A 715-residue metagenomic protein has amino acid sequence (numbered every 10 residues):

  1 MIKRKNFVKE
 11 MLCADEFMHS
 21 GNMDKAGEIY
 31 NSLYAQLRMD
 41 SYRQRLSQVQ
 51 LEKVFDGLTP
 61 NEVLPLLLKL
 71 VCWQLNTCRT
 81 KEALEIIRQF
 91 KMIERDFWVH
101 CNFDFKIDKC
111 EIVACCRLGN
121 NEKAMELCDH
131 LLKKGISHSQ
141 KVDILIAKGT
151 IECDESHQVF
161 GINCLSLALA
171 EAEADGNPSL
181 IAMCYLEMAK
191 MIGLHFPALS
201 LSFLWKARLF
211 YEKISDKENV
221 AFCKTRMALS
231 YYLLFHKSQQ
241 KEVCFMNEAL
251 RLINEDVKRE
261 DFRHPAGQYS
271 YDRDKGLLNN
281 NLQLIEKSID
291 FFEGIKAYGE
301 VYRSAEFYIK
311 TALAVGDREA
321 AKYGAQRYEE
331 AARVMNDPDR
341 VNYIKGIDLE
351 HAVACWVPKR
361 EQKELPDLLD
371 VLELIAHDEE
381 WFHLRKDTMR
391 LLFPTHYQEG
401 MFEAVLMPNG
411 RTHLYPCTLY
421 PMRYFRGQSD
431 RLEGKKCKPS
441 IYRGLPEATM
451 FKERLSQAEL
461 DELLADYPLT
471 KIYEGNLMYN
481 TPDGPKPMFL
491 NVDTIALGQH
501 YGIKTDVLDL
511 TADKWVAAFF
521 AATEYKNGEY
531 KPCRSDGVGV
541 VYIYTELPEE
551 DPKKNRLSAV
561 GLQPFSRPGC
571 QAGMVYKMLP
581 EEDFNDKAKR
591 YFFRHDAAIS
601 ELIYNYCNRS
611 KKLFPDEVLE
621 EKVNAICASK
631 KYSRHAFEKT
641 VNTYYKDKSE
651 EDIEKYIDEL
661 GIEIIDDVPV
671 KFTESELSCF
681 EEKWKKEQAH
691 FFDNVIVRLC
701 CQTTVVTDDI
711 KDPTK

Functional and structural regions predicted by a protein language model:
R4, N61, N102, S139 (+4 more regions): Residue signature of alpha-solenoid helical repeat architecture, marking inter-repeat boundaries and helix-start
V8, P65, N102, K106 (+7 more regions): Residue register of alpha-helical TPR repeats
S20, T77, L118, K148 (+10 more regions): Structural motif corresponding to the intra-repeat A-B loop/turn of tetratricopeptide repeats
N31-Y42, E52, R88-D96, D129-I136 (+5 more regions): Amphipathic alpha-helical segments of tetratricopeptide repeats
K345-K715: Catalytic-core elements of nucleic-acid end-processing and repair enzymes
